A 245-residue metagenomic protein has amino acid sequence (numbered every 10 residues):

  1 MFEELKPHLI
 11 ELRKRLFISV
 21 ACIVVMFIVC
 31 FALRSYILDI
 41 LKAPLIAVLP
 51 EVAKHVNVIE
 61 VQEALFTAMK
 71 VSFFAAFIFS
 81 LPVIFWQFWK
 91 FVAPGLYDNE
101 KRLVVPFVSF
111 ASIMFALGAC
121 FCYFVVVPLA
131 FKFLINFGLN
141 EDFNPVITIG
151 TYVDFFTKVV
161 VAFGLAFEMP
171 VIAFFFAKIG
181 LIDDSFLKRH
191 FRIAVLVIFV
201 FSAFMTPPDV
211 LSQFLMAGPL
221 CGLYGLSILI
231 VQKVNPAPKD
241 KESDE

Functional and structural regions predicted by a protein language model:
M1-E245: Membrane topogenic/interface segments and analogous intrinsically disordered interaction regions
